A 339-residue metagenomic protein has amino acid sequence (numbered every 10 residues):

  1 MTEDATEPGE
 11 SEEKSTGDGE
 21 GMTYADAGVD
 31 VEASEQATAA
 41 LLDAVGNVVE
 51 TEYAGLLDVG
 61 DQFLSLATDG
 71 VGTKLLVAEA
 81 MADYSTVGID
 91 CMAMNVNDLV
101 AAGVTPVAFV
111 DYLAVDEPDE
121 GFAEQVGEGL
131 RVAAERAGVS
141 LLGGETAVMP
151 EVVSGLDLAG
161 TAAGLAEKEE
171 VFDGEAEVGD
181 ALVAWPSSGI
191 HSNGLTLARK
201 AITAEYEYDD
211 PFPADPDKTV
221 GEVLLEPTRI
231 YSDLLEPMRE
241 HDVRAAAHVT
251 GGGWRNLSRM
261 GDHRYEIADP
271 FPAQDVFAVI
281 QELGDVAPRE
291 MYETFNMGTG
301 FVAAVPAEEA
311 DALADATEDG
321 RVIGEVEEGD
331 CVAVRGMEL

Functional and structural regions predicted by a protein language model:
T2-V100, V139-L142: N-terminal glycine-rich phosphate/pyrophosphate-binding loops that anchor nucleotide-derived ligands and cofactors
E3-D4, M22-A25, F122-S140, V153-L156 (+3 more regions): Glycine-/charge-enriched secondary-structure boundary and capping motifs
D30, G179, A303: Residue-level signature of catalytic and energy-coupling elements of molecular machines, predominantly ATP/GTP-dependent
V49-T51, S65-A67, A108, S140-G144 (+2 more regions): General beta-strand structural signal in soluble alpha/beta enzymes
D58, V71, T105-L197, E325: Glycine-rich anion-binding loops of enzyme active sites
Q62, D180, G298-F301: Short, surface-exposed beta-edge/turn micro-motifs
T86-V107, E128-R136, L234-P237: Small-aliphatic-rich amphipathic alpha-helix that forms the alpha element of a beta-alpha
I190-M238: Glycine-rich, acidic
